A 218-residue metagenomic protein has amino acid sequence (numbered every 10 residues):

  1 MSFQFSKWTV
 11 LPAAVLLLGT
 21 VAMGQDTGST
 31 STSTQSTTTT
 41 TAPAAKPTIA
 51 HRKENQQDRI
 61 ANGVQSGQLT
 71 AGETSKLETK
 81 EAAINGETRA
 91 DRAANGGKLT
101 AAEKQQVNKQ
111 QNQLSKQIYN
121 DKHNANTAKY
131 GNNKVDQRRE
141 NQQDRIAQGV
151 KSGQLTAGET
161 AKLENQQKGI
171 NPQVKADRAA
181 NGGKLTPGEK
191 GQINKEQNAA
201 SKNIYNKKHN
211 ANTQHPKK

Functional and structural regions predicted by a protein language model:
M1-L11: Bacterial N-terminal signal peptides that target proteins for export
T20-G24: Sec/Tat signal peptide C-region and signal peptidase I cleavage site
D26-T48, K217: N-terminal propeptides/low-complexity segments immediately following signal peptides in secreted or periplasmic proteins
A50, E54, E78, A82 (+7 more regions): Generic structural signal for well-ordered, non-transmembrane alpha-helical segments in soluble/cytosolic regions
Q65-A93: N-terminal, post-signal-peptide region of Sec/Tat-exported proteins
A71-T79, T100-K109, A157-N165, P187-K195: Short, charged, amphipathic alpha-helical segments
A83-K98, Q113-T127, G169-K184, A199-N212: Amphipathic alpha-helical coiled-coil segments
D121-G158: Extended amphipathic alpha-helical interaction segments
